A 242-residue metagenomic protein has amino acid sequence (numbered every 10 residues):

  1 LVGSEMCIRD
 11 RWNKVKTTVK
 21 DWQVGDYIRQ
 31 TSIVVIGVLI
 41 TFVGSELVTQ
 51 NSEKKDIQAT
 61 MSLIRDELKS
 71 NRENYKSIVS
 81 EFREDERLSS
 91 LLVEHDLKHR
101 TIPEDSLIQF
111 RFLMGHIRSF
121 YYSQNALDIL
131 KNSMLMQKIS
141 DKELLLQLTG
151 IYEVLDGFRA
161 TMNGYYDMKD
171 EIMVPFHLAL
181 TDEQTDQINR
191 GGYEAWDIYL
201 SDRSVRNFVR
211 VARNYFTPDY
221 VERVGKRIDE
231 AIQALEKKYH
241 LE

Functional and structural regions predicted by a protein language model:
L1-I8: Short, small-residue-biased leader/transition segments that mark boundaries at the very start of proteins
S4, N51, D56, M136-I139: Non-catalytic interaction surface on structured domains
R11-K14, V19, V24: Transmembrane alpha-helices
D21-V35: N-terminal signal-anchor/signal peptide hydrophobic helix marking the start of the first transmembrane segment
V38-A59: Transmembrane signal-anchor/signal-peptide helices with a preference for the extracytoplasmic
M61-F82: N-terminal alpha-helical signal peptides/signal-anchor transmembrane segments
E81-R118: Extracytoplasmic/periplasmic/luminal assembly and interaction segments in envelope/secretory/respiratory proteins
L107-E242: Soluble extracytoplasmic domains of inner/organellar membrane proteins
